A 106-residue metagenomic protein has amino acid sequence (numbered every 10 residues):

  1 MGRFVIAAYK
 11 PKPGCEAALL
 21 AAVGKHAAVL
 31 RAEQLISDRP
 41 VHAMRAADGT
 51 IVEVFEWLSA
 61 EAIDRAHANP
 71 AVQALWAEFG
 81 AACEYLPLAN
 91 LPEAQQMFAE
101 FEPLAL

Functional and structural regions predicted by a protein language model:
M1-Q73, E78-L106: Short S/T/G/P-rich N-terminal loop/turn motif that feeds into the first structured element of a domain
